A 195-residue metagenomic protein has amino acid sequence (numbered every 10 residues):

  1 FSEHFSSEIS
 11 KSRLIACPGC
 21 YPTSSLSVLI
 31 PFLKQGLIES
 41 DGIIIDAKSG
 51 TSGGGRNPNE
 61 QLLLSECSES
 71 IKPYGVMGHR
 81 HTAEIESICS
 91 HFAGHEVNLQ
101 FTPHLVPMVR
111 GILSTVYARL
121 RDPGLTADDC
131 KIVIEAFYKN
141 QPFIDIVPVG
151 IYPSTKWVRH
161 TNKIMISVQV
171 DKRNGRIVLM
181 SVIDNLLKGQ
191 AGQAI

Functional and structural regions predicted by a protein language model:
F1-V76, G94, Q169-R173: N-terminal Rossmann-like NAD(P) cofactor-binding subdomain of oxidoreductases, focused on the glycine-rich
R13-L14, G42-I44, L99, I144-D145 (+1 more regions): Structural motif
P22-L26, L64, S68, G75-A83 (+6 more regions): Electropositive phosphate-/nucleotide-binding environments in soluble metabolic enzymes
P73-M77, H104-P107, S154-V158: Short Gly/Pro-enriched turn/cap motifs at secondary-structure boundaries
G78-I146: C-terminal substrate-binding/catalytic lobe of Rossmann-fold NAD(P)-dependent dehydrogenases
Y117-I195: C-terminal active-site/capping subdomain that shapes the small-molecule cofactor and substrate pocket of enzyme
